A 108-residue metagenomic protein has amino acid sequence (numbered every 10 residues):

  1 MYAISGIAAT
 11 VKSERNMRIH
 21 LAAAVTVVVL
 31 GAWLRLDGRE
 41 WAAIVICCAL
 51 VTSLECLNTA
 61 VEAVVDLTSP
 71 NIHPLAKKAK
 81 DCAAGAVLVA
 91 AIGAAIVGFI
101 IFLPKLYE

Functional and structural regions predicted by a protein language model:
M1-A60, T68, I72-L75, K80 (+1 more regions): Hydrophobic alpha-helical transmembrane segments
